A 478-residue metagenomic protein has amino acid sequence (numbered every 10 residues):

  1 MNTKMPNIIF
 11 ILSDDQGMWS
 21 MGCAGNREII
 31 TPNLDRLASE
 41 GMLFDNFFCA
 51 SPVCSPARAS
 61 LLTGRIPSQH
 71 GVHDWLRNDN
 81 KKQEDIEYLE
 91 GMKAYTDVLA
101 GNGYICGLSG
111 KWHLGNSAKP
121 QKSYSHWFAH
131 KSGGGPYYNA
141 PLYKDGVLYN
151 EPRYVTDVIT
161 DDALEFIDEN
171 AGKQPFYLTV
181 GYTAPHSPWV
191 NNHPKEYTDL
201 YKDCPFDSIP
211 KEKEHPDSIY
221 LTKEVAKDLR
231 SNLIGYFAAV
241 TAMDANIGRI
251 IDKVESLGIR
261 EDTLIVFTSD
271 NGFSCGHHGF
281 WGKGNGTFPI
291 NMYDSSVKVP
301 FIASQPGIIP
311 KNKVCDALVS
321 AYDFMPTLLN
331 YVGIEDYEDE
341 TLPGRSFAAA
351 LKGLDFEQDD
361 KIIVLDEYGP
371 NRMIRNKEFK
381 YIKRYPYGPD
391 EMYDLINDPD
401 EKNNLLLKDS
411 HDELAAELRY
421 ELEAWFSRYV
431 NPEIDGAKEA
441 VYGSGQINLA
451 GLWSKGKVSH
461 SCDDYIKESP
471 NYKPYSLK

Functional and structural regions predicted by a protein language model:
N2-P6, S13-I29, P52, K131-V158 (+7 more regions): Active-site-proximal cap/lid insertion segments
M5-I8, E40-D45, N102-C106, Y124-S125 (+3 more regions): Loop/turn elements at helix/coil->beta-strand transitions in domains of secreted/extracellular proteins
F10-S13, G17-G107, H126, S132-G133 (+1 more regions): Active-site segment of extracytoplasmic enzymes that catalyze sulfate/phosphate-ester chemistry
Y95, K111, F324, F347 (+1 more regions): Short active-site alpha-helical segment characteristic of glycosyltransferases and processive polysaccharide synthases
G103-N116, V332-D339: Short, well-structured beta-strand/strand-turn elements
F166-D168, P370-K383: Short, surface-exposed beta-strand/loop micro-motifs that present aromatic residues
Q358-V364, A437-V441: WW-domain-binding short linear motifs
